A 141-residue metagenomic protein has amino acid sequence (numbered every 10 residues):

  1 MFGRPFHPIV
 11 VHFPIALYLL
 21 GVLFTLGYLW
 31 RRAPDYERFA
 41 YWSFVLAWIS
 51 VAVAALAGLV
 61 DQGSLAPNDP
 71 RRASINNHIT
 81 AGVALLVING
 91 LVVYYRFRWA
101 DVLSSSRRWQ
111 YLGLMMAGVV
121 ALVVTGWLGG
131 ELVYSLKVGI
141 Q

Functional and structural regions predicted by a protein language model:
M1-Q141: Polytopic transmembrane helical bundles with strong interfacial aromatic enrichment
